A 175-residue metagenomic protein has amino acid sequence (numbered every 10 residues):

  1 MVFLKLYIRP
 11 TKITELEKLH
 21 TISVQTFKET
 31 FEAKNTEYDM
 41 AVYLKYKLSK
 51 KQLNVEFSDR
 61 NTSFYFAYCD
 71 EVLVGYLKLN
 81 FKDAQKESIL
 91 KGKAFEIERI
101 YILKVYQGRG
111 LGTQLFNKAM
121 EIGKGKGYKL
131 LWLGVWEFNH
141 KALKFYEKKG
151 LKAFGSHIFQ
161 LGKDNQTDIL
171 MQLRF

Functional and structural regions predicted by a protein language model:
M1-E17: Conserved N-terminal entry element of GNAT/NAT acetyltransferase domains
F3, K93-F95, K129-L143, E147-K149 (+1 more regions): C-terminal "cap" of GNAT-fold acetyltransferases
I13-L16, H20-E29, A33, A41-V105 (+4 more regions): Acetyl-CoA-dependent GNAT
Y101, L151-K152: Short acidic-aromatic loop segments in the C-terminal HATPase_c
L103-V105, R109, E137-F138: Active-site acidic-Proline motif in GNAT/NAT acetyltransferases
G108-E121, K144-K148: Conserved acetyl-CoA-binding loop-helix of GNAT-fold acetyltransferases
R109, K126-K129: Short coil/turn segments at alpha/beta junctions that flank glycine-rich nucleotide-binding fingerprints
